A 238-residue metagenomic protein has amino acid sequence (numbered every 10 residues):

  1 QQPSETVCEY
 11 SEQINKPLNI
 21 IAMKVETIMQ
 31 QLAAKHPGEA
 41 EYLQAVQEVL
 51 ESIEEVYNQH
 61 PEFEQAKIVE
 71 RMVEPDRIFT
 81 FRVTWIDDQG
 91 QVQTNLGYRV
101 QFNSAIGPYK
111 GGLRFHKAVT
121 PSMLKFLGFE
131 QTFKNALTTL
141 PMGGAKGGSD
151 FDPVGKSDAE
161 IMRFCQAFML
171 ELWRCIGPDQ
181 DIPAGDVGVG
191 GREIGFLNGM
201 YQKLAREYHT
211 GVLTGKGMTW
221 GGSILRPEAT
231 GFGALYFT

Functional and structural regions predicted by a protein language model:
N15-K16, I20-A22: Residues marking helix boundaries in flexible regions
A22-A229, L235-F237: N-terminal ligand-binding/catalytic initiation module
